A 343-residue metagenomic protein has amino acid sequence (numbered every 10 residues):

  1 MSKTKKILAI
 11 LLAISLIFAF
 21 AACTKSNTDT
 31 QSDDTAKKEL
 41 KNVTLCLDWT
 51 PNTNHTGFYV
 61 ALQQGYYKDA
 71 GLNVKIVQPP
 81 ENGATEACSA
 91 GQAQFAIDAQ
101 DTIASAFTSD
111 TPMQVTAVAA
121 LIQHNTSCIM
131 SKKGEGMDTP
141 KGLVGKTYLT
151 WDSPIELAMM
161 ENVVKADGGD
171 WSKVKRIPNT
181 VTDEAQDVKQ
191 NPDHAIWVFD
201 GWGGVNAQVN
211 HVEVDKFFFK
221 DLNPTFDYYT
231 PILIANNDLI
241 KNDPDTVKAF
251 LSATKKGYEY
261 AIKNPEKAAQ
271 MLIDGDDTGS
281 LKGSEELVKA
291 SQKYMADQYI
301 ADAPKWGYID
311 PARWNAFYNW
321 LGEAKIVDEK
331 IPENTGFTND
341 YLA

Functional and structural regions predicted by a protein language model:
M1-N42, A343: Short, low-complexity disordered leader/linker segments with a strong preference for bacterial N-terminal type II
A36-V181, A185-G201, F217, D227: Short, glycine-/small- and polar/acidic-enriched structural segments that line small-molecule recognition paths
K75, N82-G83, D221-L222, E286-Y294 (+1 more regions): Short linear loop/turn motifs
I76, V115-A117, R176, A261-L272 (+1 more regions): Surface-exposed patches in mature extracellular/periplasmic domains of secreted proteins
T102, D183-T278: Pocket-lining segment of extracytoplasmic ligand-binding domains
W171-K175, T278-S291, D328-T335: Short, surface-exposed acidic
N242-A324: Secondary-structure end/capping motifs
A312-A343: Conserved C-terminal helix/tail region of periplasmic/extracytoplasmic solute-binding proteins
